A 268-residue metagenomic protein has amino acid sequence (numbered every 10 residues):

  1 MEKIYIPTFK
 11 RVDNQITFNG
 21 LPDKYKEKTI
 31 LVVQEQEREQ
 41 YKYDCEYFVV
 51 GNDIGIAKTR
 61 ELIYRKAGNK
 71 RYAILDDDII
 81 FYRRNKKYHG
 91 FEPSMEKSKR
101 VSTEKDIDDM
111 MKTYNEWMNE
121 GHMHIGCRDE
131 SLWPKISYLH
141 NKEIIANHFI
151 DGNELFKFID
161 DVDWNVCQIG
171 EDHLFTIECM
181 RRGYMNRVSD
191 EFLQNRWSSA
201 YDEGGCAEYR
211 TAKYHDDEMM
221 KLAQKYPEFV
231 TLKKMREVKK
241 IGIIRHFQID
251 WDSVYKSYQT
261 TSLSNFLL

Functional and structural regions predicted by a protein language model:
M1-K3, K10-V12, V166-I169, H173-L268: C-terminal catalytic/acceptor-binding lobe
E2-Y5, E27-L31, C45-Y47, Y72 (+2 more regions): Hydrophobic beta-strand segments of well-ordered beta-sheets in folded domains
K3-Y25, Q36-Y41: Short, well-formed alpha-helical segments that are part of the catalytic scaffolds of diverse glycosyltransferases
I6-T8, V32-E35, G126, D190: Short beta-strand/turn micro-motifs composed of small residues that flank or help shape donor/cofactor-binding pockets
K10-V12, E37-R38, G55, D78-I80 (+3 more regions): Short, solvent-exposed loop/turn segments at secondary-structure junctions
V32-L75, I80-K99: Active-site-proximal specificity loops/subdomain of glycosyltransferases
R71-D76, M123-R128, N186-D190, T231-K234: A structural signal for short, well-ordered beta-strand segments and their strand-loop junctions that often border
Y82-H173: Conserved catalytic core of nucleotide-sugar-dependent glycosyltransferases
